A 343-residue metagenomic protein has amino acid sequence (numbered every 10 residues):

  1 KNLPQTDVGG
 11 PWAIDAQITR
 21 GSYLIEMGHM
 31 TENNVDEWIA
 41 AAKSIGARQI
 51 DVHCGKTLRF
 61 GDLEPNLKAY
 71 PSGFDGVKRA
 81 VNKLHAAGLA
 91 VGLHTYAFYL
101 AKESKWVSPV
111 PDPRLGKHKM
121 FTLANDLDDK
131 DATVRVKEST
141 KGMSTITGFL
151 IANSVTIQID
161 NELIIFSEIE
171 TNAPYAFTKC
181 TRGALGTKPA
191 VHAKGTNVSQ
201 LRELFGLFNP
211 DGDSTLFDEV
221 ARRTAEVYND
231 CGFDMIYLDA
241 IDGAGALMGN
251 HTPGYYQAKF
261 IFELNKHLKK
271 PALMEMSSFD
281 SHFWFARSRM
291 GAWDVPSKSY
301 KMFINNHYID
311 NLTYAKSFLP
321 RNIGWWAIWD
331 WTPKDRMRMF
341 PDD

Functional and structural regions predicted by a protein language model:
K1-T19, G28-D36, A40, K334-D343: Beta-strand-rich recognition/accessory modules
N2-A13, K43-V52, G76-K119, I151 (+4 more regions): Glycine-rich, aromatic-flanked loop segments that form ligand/cofactor-binding clefts across common enzyme folds
Q17-M120, R202-A221, A225, N229-G254: Aromatic-lined carbohydrate-binding/catalytic grooves of carbohydrate-active enzymes
A97, A101-R182, G186-P189: Autoprocessing Asn-cyclization modules and mimics
K102, W106-T122, R202-E219, N265-D343: Glycan-recognition surfaces
E162, P189-R202: Surface-exposed interaction regions enriched in Ser/Thr/Asp/Glu that occur as long low-complexity tracts or repetitive
Y256-I261: Long, internal scaffold/assembly segments composed of regular secondary structure
